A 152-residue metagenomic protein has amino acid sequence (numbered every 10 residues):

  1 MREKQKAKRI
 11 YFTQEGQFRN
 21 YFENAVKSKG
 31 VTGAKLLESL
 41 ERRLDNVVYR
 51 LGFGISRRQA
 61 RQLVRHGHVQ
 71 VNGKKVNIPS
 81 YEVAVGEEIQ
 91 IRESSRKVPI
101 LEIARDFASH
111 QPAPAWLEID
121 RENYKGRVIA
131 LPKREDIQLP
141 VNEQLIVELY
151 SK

Functional and structural regions predicted by a protein language model:
M1-L51, I78-K152: Ferredoxin-like alpha/beta domains used as RNA- or RNAP-binding modules
R50, R65, V71: Short glycine/serine/threonine-biased micro-segments
R57, L63-V64, V83: Short, well-ordered loop/turn sites that connect or cap secondary structure elements
N72-G73, P140: Short linear functional motifs in flexible/disordered or boundary regions
